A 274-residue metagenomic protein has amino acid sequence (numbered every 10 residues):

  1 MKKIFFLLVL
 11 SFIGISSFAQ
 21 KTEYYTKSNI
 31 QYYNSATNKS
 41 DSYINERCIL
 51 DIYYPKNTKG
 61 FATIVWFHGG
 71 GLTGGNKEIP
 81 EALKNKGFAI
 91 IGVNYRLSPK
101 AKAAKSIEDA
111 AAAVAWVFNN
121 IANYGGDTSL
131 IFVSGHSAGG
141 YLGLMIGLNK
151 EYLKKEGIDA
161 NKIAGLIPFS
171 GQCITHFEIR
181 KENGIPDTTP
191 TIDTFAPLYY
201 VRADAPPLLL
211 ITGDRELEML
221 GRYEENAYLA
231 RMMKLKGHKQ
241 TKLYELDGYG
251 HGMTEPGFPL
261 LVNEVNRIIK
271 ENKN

Functional and structural regions predicted by a protein language model:
Q20-T58: N-terminal cap/lid segment of alpha/beta-hydrolase-fold proteins
S35, P168-Y200: Mobile cap/lid helix-loop segments that gate and shape the active-site cleft of serine hydrolases
G60-G69: Short beta-strand element of the alpha/beta-hydrolase
N76-V93: Short amphipathic alpha-helix adjacent to the substrate-entry channel of hydrolases
A101-A122: Alpha/beta-hydrolase active-site loop
F118-K181: Primarily recognizes the serine-hydrolase "nucleophile elbow" in alpha/beta-hydrolase and SGNH/GDSL folds
L209-G213: Short beta-strand/loop motif that positions the catalytic acidic residue of the alpha/beta-hydrolase fold
A227, K234-N274: C-terminal catalytic histidine-bearing segment of alpha/beta-hydrolase fold enzymes
